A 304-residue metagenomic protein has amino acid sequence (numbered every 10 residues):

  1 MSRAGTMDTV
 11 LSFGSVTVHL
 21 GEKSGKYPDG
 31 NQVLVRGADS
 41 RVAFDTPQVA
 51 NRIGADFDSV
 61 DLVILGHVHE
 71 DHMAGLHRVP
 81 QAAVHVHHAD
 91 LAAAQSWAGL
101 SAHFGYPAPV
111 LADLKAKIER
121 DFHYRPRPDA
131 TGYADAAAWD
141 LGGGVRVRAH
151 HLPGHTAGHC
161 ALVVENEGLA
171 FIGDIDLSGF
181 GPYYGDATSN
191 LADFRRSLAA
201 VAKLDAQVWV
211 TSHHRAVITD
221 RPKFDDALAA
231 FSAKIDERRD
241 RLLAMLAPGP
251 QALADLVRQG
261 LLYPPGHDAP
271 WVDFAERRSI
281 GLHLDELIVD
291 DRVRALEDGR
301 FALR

Functional and structural regions predicted by a protein language model:
R3, R241-R304: C-terminal regulatory/interaction regions
R3-T9, V35-S40, Q48-N51, V63-I64 (+12 more regions): A structural signal for the main folded, soluble domain(s) of proteins
G5-D56, A161-S178: Conserved beta-strand hairpin/beta-sheet module of binuclear metal-dependent hydrolase folds, prominently
F13-G21, K117-F122, G143-V147: Short Pro/Gly-enriched beta-strand edge/turn motifs at strand-loop
V18-H19, L34-R36, D135-V164: Core dinuclear metal-dependent hydrolase active-site scaffold
K23-S24, P28-D29, Q48-D140: Active-site HxH/HxHxD metal-binding segment of metal-dependent hydrolases
V35, D45, H67, H87 (+8 more regions): Divalent metal-coordination and catalytic microenvironments
R41, R146-R239: Metallo-beta-lactamase
